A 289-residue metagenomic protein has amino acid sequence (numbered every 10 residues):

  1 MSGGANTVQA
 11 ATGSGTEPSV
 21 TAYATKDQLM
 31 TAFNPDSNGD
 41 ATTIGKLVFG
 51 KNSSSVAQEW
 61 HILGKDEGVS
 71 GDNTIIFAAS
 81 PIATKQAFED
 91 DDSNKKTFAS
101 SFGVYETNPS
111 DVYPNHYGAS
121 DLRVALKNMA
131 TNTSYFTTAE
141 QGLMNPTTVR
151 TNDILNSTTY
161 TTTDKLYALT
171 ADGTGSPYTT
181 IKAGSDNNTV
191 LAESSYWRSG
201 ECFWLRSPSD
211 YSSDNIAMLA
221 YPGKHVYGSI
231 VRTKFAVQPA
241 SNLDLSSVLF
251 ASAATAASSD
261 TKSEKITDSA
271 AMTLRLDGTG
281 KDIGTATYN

Functional and structural regions predicted by a protein language model:
M1-T7: C-terminal segment of classical bacterial N-terminal signal peptides
A11-N289: Collagenous Gly-X-Y triple-helix signature in extracellular proteins
